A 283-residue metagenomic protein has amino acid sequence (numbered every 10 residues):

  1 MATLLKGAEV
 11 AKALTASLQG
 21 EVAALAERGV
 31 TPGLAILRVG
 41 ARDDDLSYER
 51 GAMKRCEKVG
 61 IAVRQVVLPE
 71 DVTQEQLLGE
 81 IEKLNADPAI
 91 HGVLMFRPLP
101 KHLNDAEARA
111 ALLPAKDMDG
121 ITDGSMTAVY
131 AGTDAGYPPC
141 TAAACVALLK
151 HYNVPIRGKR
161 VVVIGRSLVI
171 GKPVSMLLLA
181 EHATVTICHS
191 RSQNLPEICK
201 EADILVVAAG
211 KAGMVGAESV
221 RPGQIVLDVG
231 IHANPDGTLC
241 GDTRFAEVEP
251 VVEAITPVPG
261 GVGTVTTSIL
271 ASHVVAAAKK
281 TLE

Functional and structural regions predicted by a protein language model:
M1-V30: Positively charged, low-complexity intrinsically disordered leader regions
T31-G40: Short beta-strand segments enriched in small/hydrophobic residues
V39-M53, G136-I225, N234, T238-E249: Glycine-rich phosphate/diphosphate-binding loop of Rossmann-like nucleotide-binding domains
C56-E70, V185-I187: Short beta-strand elements in bilobed, periplasmic/extracellular small-molecule ligand-binding domains
Q76-P88: Short, well-structured alpha-helical segments in soluble
H91-I156, V161: Anion-binding alpha/beta catalytic cores of soluble intermediary-metabolism enzymes, centered on
F96, A208-A209, V229: Short, well-ordered coil/turn residues at beta-beta hairpins and beta-strand->alpha-helix junctions within
A106-M126, G230-L282: Rossmann-fold NAD(P)-binding glycine/threonine-rich loop
